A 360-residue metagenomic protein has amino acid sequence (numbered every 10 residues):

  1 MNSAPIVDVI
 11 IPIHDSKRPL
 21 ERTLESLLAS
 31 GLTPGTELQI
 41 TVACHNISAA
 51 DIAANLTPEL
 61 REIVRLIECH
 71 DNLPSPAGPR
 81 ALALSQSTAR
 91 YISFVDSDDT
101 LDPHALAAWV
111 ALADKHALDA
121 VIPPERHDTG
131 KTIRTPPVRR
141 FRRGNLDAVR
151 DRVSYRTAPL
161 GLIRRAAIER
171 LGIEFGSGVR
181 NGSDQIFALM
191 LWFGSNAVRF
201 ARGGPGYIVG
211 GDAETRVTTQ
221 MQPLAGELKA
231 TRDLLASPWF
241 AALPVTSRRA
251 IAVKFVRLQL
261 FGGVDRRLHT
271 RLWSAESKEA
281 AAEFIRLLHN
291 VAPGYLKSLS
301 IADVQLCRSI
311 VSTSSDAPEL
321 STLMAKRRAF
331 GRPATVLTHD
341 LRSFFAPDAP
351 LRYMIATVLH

Functional and structural regions predicted by a protein language model:
M1-A4, K115, H269-H360: Membrane-interface aromatic/basic loop that binds lipid-linked glycans or pyrophosphate carriers, typified by
M1-K229, A242-L243: Nucleotide-sugar donor-binding/catalytic module of glycosyltransferases that assemble extracellular/cell-envelope
A53, L146, R150, R232-A236 (+4 more regions): Generic detector of well-ordered alpha-helical segments enriched in charged/polar residues, highlighting helical
I63-V64, D99, G172-N181, A252-F261 (+1 more regions): A broadly tuned preference for mixed-charge, low-complexity surface segments
V209-G210, T218-V245, T270-V291: Catalytic core of nucleotide-sugar-dependent glycosyltransferases
E227-A252, F344, D348, R352-T357: C-terminal, non-catalytic tails of nucleotide-sugar-dependent glycosyltransferases
S247-W273: P-loop NTPase catalytic cores that bind/hydrolyze ATP
